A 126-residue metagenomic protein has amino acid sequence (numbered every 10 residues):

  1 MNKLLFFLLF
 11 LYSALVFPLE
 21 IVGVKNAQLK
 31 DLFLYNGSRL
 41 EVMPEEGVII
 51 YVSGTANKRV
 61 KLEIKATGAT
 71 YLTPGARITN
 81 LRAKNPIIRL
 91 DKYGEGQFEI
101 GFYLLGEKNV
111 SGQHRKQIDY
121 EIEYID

Functional and structural regions predicted by a protein language model:
M1-L4: Positively charged n-region of N-terminal signal peptides that target proteins for export
F7-L8: Sec-dependent N-terminal signal peptides
L11-S13: N-terminal signal peptide c-region/cleavage motif recognized by signal peptidases
V16-A69, I87-D126: N-terminal small/polar-rich segments of proteins
G68-K84: Short, solvent-exposed loop/linker segments at beta-strand-coil boundaries, enriched for Pro/Gly and Ser/Thr
